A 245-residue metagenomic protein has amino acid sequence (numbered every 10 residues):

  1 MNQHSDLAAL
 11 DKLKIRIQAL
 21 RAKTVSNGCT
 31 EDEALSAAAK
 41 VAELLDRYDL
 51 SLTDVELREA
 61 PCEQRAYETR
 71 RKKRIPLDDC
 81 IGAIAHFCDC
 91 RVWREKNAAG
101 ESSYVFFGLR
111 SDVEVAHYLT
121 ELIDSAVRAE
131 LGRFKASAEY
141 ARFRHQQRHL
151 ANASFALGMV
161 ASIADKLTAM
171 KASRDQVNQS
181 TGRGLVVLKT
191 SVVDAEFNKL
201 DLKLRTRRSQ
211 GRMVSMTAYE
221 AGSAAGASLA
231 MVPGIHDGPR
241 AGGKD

Functional and structural regions predicted by a protein language model:
M1-E63: Long alpha-helical, hydrophobic tracts
N2-K12, L50, D54-D245: Extended, helix-rich structural scaffolds rather than catalytic motifs
